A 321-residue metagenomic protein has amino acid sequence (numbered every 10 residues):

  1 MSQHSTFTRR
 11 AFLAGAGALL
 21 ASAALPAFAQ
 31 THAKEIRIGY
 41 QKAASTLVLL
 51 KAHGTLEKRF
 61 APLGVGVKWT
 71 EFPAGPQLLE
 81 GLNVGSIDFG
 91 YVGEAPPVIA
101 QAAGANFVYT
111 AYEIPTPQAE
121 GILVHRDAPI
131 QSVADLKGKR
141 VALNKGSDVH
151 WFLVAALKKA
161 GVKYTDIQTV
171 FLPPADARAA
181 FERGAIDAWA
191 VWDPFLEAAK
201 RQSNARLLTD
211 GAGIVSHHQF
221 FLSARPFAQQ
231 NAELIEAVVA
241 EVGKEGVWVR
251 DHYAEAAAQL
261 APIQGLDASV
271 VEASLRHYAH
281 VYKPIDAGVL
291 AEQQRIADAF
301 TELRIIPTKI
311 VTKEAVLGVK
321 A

Functional and structural regions predicted by a protein language model:
S2-L19, A23, F28: N-terminal secretory signal peptides and thylakoid transit peptides that target proteins across membranes
Q30-V162, V170-F171, D187-V191, G213-V215: Short, glycine-/small- and polar/acidic-enriched structural segments that line small-molecule recognition paths
F60, S86, Y91, Q101 (+10 more regions): Sec/Tat-exported extracytoplasmic proteins
G66-K68, Y164-I167, Q264-L275, P307-K313: Short, surface-exposed acidic
A95, V170, A175-P262: Pocket-lining segment of extracytoplasmic ligand-binding domains
Q230-I305: Secondary-structure end/capping motifs
D298-A321: Conserved C-terminal helix/tail region of periplasmic/extracytoplasmic solute-binding proteins
